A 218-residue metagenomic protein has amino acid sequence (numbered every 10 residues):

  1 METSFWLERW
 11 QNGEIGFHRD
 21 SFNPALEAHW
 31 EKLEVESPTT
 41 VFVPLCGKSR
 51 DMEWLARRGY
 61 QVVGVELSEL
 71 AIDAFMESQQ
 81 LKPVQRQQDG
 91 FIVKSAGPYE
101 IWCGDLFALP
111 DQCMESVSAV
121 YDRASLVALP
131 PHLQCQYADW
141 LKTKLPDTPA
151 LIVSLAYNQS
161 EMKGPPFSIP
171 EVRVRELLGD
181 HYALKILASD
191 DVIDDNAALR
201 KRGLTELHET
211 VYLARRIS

Functional and structural regions predicted by a protein language model:
M1-S37, K48-D51, G64-Y99, C103-C113 (+2 more regions): Class I (Rossmann-like) S-adenosyl-L-methionine-dependent methyltransferase catalytic domain, capturing the SAM-binding
T39, V117-S118: Conserved acidic residues
F42-G47, S125: Class I SAM-dependent methyltransferase "Motif I" SAM/SAH-binding loop
C46-K48, P131-H132: Short beta->alpha connector loops
A56-R57: Gly/Ala-rich phosphate-binding loop of Rossmann-like dinucleotide-binding domains, activating on the conserved
L106-A108, S118-L133: A short SAM/SAH-binding and catalytic strip from SAM-dependent methyltransferases
